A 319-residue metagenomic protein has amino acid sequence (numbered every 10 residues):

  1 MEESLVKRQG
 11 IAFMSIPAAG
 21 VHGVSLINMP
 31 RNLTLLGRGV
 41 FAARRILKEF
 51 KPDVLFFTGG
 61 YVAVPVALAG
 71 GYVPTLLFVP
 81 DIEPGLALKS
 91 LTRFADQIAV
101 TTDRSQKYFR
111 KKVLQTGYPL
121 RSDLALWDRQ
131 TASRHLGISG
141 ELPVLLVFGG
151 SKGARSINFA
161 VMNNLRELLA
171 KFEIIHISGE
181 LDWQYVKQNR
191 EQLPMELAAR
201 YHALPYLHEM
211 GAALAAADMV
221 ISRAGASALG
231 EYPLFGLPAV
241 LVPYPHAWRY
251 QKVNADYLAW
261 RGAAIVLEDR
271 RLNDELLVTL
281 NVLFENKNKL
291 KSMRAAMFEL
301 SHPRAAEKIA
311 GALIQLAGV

Functional and structural regions predicted by a protein language model:
M1-R38, R44-R45, E180, E268-R270: Conserved nucleotide-sugar phosphate-binding/catalytic loop shared by glycosyltransferases and other
L5, R129-R134, I138-M219, Q251-A255 (+2 more regions): Donor-nucleotide binding loops and adjacent catalytic segments primarily of GT-B fold Leloir glycosyltransferases
A12, G71-Q130, H135: Active-site-proximal region of nucleotide-activated glycan assembly enzymes, centered on histidine/acidic-rich loops
A42-L55, V62-L76, K89-Q97: Glycosyltransferases and closely related glycan-assembly transferases that use nucleotide-activated donors
P52-V54, L207, G211-L229, L237: Acidic donor-binding loop of glycosyltransferase active sites
A239, Y257-D269, N281-L283: A short acidic/histidine/glycine-rich donor-binding loop in glycosyltransferase catalytic cores
K289-P303: A short, well-ordered alpha-helix in the C-terminal region of glycosyltransferases
H302-V319: C-terminal alpha-helical cap of glycosyltransferases
